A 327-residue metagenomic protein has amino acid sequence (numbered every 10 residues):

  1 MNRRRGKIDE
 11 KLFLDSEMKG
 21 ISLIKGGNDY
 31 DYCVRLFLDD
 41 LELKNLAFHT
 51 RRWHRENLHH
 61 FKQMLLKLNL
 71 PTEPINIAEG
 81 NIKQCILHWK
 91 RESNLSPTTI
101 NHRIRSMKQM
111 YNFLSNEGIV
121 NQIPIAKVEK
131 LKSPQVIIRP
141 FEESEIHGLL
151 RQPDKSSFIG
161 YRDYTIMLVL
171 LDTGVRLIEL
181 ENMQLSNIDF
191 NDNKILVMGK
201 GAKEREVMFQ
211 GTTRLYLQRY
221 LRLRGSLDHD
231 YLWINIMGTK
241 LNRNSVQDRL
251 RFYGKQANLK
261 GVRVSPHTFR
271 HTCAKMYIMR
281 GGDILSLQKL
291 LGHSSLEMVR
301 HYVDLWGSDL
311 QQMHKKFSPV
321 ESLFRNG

Functional and structural regions predicted by a protein language model:
M1-G327: Conserved catalytic core of the tyrosine transesterase superfamily
